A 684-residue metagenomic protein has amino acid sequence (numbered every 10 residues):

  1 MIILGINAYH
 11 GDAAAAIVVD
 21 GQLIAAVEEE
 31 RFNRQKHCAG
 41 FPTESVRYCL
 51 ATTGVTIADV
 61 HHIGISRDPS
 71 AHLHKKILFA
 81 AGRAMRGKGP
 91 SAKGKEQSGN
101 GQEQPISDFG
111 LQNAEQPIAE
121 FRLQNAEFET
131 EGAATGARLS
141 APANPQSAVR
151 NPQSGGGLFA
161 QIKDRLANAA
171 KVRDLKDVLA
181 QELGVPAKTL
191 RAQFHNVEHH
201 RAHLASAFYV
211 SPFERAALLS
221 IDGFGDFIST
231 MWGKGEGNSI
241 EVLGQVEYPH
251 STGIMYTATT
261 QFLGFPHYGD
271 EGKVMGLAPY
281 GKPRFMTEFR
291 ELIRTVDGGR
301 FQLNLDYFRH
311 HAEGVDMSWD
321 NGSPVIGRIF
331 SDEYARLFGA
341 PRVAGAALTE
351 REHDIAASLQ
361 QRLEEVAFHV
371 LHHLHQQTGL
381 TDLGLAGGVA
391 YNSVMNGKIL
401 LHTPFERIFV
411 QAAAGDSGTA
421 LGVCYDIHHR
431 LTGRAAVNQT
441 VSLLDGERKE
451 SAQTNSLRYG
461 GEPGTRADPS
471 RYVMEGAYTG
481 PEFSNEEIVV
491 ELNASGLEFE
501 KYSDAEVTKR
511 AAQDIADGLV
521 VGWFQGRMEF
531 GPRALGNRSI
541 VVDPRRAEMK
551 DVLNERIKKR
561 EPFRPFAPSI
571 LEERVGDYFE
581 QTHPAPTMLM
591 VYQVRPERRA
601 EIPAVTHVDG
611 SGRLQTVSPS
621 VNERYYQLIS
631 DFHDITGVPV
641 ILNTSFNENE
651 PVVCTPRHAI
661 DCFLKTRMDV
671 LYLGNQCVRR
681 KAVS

Functional and structural regions predicted by a protein language model:
I2, Y9-A25, N33-K36, K76-R86 (+12 more regions): Flexible beta->alpha loop and helix N-cap segments adjacent to enzyme active/binding sites
I2-L73: N-terminal cofactor/phosphate-binding cores enriched in small/glycine residues, especially glycine-rich loops such as
C38, P42, I355, L359-E364: Phosphate/oxyanion-binding active-site loops and adjacent basic polyanion-contact surfaces
T56-D68, F194-H195, G379-G388: Short glycine-rich phosphate-binding loop at a beta-alpha junction
P90-G155, A436-R471: Intrinsic disorder/low-complexity segments
A170-V172: Feature for intrinsically disordered/low-complexity regulatory segments and propeptides
S358-L383: Phosphate/ATP-binding catalytic cores across multiple sugar-kinase/actin-like superfamilies, primarily ASKHA
R362, A390-N392: A general "terminal functional-core" signal
